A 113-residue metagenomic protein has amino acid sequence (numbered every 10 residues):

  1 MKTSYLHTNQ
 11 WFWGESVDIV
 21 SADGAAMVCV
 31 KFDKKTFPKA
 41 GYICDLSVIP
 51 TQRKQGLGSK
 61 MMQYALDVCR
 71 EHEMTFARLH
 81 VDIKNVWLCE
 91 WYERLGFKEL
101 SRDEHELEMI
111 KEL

Functional and structural regions predicted by a protein language model:
M1-D45, I49, Y64, V68 (+1 more regions): Acetyl-CoA-dependent GNAT
M27-C29, R53, H80: Short, conserved structural micro-motifs that define repeat-unit consensus positions and nucleotide-binding loops
V48, K54-D67, E93-R94: Conserved acetyl-CoA-binding loop-helix of GNAT-fold acetyltransferases
S59, E71, I83-S101: Conserved active-site alpha-helix within GNAT-family acetyltransferase domains
M61-M62, M74, M109: Methionine-biased hydrophobic packing positions in alpha-helices, especially within tandem helical repeat solenoids
C69-H80: Conserved GNAT acetyl-CoA-binding A-motif
L79-L88, E106-I110: Conserved beta-strand-loop-alpha-helix junction that forms the acyl-donor binding cleft
K98, E104-L113: Terminal substrate-recognition subdomain of acyl/acetyltransferases
